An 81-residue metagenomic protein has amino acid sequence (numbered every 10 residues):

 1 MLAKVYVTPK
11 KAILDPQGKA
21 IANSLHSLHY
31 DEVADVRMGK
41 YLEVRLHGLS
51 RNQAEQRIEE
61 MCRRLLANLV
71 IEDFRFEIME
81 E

Functional and structural regions predicted by a protein language model:
L2-Y41, G48, N52-E81: Long, contiguous binding/interaction regions
